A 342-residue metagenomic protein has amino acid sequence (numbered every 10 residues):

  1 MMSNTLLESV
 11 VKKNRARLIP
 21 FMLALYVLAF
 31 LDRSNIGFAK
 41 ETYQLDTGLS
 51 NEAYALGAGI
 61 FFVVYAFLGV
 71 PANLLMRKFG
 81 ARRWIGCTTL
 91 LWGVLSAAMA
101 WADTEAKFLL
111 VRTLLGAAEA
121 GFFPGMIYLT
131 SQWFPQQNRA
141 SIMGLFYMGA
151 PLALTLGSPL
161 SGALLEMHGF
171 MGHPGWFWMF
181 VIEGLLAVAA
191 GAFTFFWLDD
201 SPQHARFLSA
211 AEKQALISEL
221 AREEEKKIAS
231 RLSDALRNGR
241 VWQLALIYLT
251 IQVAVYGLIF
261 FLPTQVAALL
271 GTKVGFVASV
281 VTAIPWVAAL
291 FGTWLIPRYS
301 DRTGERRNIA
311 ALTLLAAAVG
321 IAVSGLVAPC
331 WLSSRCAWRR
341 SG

Functional and structural regions predicted by a protein language model:
I36-G37, S233-P297: Extracytoplasmic gate region of multi-pass secondary transporters
G48, G80, W101-K107, A118 (+3 more regions): Helix-breaking motifs and short loop linkers at transmembrane-helix boundaries and internal kinks in secondary membrane
F67-A106: Conserved MFS/SLC helix-loop-helix module at the cytosolic interface between two early adjacent transmembrane helices
L68-G80, F291-E305: Helix-to-loop junctions at the C-terminal end of transmembrane segments in multipass secondary transporters
R77-T89, D301-L314: Cytoplasmic membrane-interface "Motif A"-like loop-to-helix N-cap segments of 12-TM Major Facilitator Superfamily
V111-M148: Cytoplasmic helix-loop-helix junction between adjacent transmembrane helices in 12-TM secondary transporters
S141-L165, G169, L186-A187: Glycine-rich segments within core transmembrane alpha-helices of 12-TM secondary carriers
R306-G342: C-terminal transmembrane helical hairpin of 12-TM major facilitator-type secondary transporters
